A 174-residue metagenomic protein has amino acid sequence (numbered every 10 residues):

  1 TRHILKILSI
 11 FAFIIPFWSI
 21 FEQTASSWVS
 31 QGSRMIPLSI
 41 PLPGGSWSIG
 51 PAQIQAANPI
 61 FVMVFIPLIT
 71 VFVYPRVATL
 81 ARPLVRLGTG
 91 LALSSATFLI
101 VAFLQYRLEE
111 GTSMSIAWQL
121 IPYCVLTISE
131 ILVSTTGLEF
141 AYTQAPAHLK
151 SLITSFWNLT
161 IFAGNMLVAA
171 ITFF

Functional and structural regions predicted by a protein language model:
T1-S48, Q53, V64, L68-T79 (+3 more regions): Intracellular loop-helix junctions on the cytosolic face of multi-pass helical membrane proteins
I15-S19, I60, A96, F103 (+2 more regions): Hydrophobic/aromatic residues within the transmembrane alpha-helices of Major Facilitator Superfamily
A25, E109, Y123, T127-A145: Intracellular juxtamembrane helix-capping segments at the cytosolic ends of symmetry-related transmembrane helices
S48-I49, A145-F156: Loop-to-transmembrane helix entry/capping segments in MFS-fold secondary transporters and related SLC/MFSD carriers
I54-T70, L91, T154-T172: Glycine-rich segments within core transmembrane alpha-helices of 12-TM secondary carriers
P83-T97, P122, S129, W157: Residue-level signature of the transmembrane alpha-helical cores of Major Facilitator Superfamily-type secondary
T89-G111, M166: C-terminal ends and interior cores of transmembrane alpha-helices in multi-pass membrane transporters/permeases
